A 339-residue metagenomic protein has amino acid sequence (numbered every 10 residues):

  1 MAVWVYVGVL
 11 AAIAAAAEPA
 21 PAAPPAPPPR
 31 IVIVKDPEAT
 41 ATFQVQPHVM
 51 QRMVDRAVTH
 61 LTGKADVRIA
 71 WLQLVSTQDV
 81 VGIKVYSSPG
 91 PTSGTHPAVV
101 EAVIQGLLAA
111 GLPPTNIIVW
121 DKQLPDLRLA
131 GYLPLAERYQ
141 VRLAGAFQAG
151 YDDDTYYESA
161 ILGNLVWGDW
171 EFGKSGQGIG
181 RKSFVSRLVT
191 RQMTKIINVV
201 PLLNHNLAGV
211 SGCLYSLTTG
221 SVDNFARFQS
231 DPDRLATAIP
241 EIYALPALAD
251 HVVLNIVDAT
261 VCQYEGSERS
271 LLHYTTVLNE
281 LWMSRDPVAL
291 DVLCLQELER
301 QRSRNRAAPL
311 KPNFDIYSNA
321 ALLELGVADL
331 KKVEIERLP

Functional and structural regions predicted by a protein language model:
M1-I13: Bacterial N-terminal signal peptides
A14-A22: Boundary at the C-terminal end of the N-terminal hydrophobic targeting segment
A23-T77, G90, G94-E101, Q105-P339: Extended, low-polarity segments enriched in aliphatic/aromatic residues
